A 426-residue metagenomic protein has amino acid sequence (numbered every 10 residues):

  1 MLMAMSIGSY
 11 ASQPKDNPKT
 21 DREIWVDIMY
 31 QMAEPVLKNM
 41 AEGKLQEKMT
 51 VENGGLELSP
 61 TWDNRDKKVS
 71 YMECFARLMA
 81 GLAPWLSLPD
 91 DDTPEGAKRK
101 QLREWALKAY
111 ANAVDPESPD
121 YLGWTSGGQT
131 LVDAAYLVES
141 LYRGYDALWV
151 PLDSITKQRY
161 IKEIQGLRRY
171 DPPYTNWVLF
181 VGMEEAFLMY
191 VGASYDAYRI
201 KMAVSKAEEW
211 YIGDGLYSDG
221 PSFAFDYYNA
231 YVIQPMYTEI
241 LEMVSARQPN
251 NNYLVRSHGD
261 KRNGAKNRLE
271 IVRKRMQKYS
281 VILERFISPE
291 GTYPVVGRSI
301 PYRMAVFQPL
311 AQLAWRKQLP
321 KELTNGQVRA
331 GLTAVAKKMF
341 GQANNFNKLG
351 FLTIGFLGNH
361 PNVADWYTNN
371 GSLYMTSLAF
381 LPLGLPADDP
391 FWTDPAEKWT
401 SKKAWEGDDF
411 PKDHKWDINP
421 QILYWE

Functional and structural regions predicted by a protein language model:
M1-D16: Bacterial Sec-dependent N-terminal signal peptides
Q13-C74, E104-A111: Low-complexity, Ser/Thr/Pro/Gly-enriched N-terminal "stalk/linker" regions
K38-D66, V335-E426: CBM-like carbohydrate-recognition segments
M40-N64, V114-L122, K162-G166, D214-D219 (+2 more regions): Short amphipathic alpha-helical segments and their helix-coil junctions
D66-E95: N-terminal carbohydrate-binding/catalytic regions of secreted carbohydrate-active enzymes
Y71, L82-W85, R99-N251, H258-R273 (+2 more regions): Aromatic-lined, polymer-binding surfaces characteristic of secreted/periplasmic polysaccharide-degrading enzymes
D260, N267-D365, D394-S401: Non-catalytic carbohydrate-binding regions of carbohydrate-active enzymes
